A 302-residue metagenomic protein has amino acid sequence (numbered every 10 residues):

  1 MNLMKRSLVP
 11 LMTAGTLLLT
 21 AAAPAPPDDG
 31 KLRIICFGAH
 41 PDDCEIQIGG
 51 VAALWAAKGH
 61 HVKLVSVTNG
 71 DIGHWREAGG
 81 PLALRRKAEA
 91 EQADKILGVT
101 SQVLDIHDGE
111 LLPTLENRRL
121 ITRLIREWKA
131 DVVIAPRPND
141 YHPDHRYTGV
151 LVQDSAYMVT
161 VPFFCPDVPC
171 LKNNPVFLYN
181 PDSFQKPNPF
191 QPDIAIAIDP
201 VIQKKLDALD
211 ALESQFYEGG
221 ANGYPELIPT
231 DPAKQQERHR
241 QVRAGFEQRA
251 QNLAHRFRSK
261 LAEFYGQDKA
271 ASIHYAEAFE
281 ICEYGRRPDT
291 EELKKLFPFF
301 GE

Functional and structural regions predicted by a protein language model:
M1-M4: N-terminal secretory signal peptides that target proteins for export/translocation
S7-T20: Bacterial N-terminal signal peptides
A21-W128, V150, M158: Active-site rim/loop-helix segments in enzyme catalytic domains that contact anionic ligands
P27-D28, F163-P166, L171-N173, F184-N188 (+1 more regions): C-terminal accessory domains and tails appended to enzymatic cores
G50, N139, S183, G285: Flexible, active-site-proximal loop/turn residues at the rims of small-molecule/cofactor binding pockets and catalytic
K63, T100-D182, F190-Q191: Internal alpha/beta domain cores that form substrate/cofactor-binding pockets in large enzymes and binding proteins
H74-E77, N188-P192: Short acidic, glycine/proline-rich loop/turn micro-motifs
E89, L151, S155, K204-A211: Amphipathic alpha-helical segments that form well-ordered structural scaffolds and often line/cohere around active
